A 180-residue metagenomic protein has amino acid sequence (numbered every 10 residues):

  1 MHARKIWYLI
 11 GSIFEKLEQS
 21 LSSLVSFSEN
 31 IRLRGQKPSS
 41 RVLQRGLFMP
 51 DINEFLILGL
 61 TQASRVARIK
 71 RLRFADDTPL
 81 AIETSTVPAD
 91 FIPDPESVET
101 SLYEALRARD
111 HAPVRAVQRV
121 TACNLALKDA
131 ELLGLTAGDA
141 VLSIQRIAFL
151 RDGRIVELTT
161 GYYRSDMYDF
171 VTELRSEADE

Functional and structural regions predicted by a protein language model:
M1-R68, T84, D90-V117, T121-N124 (+1 more regions): HTH-adjacent hinge/linker in prokaryotic transcriptional regulators
S12, L80, V156-E157: Generic structural signal for well-ordered beta-strand positions
Q62-D76, L142-F149: A short beta-strand signature
K70, E83-S85, G153: Short, well-ordered beta-strand segments enriched in hydrophobic/aromatic residues
F74, T86-P88, F149, R164: Solvent-exposed residues in well-ordered beta-strands and their adjoining turns, especially edge/terminal strands
D129-V141: Beta-rich strand-turn-strand
D139-F170, E180: Beta-alpha-beta core module
